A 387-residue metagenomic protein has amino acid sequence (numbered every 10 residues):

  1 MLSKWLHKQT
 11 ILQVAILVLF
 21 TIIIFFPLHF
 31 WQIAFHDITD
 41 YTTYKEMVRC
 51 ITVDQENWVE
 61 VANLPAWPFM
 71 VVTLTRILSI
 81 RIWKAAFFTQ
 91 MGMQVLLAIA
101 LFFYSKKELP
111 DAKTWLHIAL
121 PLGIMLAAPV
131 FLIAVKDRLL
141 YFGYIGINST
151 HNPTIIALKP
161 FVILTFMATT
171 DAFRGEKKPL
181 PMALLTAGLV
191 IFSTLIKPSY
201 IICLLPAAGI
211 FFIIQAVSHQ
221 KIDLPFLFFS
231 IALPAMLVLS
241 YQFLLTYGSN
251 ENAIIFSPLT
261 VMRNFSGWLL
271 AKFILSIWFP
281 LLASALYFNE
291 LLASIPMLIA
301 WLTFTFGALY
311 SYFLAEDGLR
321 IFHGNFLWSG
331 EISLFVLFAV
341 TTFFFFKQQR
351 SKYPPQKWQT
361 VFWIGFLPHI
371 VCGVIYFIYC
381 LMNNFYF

Functional and structural regions predicted by a protein language model:
M1-P27, P110-A119: Start-transfer (signal-anchor) and selected internal transmembrane alpha helices of multi-pass inner/ER membrane
T10-A15, E60, K113-I118, K178-M182 (+3 more regions): Membrane-interfacial loop-to-transmembrane alpha-helix junctions, especially the N-terminal start
I33-T42, L64, P198-C203, A216-W301 (+2 more regions): Transmembrane catalytic cores of multi-pass membrane glycosyltransferases and polysaccharide-assembly enzymes
T42-C50, D54-K84, F88: Short hydrophobic/aromatic helix or loop-helix immediately within or flanking a transmembrane segment in polytopic
F88-A112, L164: Transmembrane-helix motifs of polytopic, lipid-linked glycan transferases
W115-T170, L269-I274, G324-L334: Membrane-interface micro-motifs in multi-pass membrane enzymes
P181-P198, L204: Membrane-interface alpha helices of multi-pass inner-membrane proteins
I202-C203, L319-R350: Hydrophobic/aromatic-rich transmembrane helices and adjacent perimembrane loops
